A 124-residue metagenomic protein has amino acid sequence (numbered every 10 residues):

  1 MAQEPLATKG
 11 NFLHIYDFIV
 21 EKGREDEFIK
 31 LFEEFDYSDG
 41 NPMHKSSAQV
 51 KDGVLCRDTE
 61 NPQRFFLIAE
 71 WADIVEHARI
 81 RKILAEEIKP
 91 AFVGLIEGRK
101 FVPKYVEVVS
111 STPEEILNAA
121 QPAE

Functional and structural regions predicted by a protein language model:
M1-G10, A48-F66, K89-E124: Glycine-rich beta-strand-turn "strand-cap" elements at beta-sheet edges
N11-I19, F66-I68: Active-site-flanking beta-strand signature of metal-NTP-handling nucleotidyl enzymes and homologous cyclase-like
L13-H14, H44, R64, K82: Structured catalytic/translocation cores of nucleotide/phosphate-coupled proteins
D17-V20, R57-T59: Structured beta->alpha junctions
I19-F32: Short, surface-exposed ligand-recognition loops at beta-strand->loop->(often short) alpha-helix junctions that present
G23, N61, A72-E76: Glyoxalase I/VOC metalloenzyme domain signal
D26-F28, Q63-F65, H77-R79, P113: Short acidic, gly/pro-rich beta-turn/loop elements at beta-sheet edges and active-site/ligand-binding grooves
E34-K51, E70-V106: An amphipathic, aromatic/His-enriched active-site/gating alpha helix that lines ligand/cofactor pockets
